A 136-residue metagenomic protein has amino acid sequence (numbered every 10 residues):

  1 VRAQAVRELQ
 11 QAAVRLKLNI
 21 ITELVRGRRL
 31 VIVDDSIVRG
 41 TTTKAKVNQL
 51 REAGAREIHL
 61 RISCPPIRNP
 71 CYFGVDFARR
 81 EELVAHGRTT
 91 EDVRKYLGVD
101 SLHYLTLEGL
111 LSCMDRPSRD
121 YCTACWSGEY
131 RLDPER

Functional and structural regions predicted by a protein language model:
V1-R136: PRPP-associated nucleotide enzymes
